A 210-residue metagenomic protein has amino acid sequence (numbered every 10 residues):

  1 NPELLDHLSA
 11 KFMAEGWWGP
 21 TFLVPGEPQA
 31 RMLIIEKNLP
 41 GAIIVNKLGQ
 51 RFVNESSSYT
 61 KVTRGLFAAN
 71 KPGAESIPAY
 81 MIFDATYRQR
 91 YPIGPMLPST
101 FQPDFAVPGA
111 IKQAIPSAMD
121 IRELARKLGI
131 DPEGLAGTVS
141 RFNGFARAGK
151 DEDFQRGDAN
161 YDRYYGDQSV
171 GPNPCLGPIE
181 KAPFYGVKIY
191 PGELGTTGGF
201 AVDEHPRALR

Functional and structural regions predicted by a protein language model:
N1-S140, G144-R210: Residues forming the flavin
